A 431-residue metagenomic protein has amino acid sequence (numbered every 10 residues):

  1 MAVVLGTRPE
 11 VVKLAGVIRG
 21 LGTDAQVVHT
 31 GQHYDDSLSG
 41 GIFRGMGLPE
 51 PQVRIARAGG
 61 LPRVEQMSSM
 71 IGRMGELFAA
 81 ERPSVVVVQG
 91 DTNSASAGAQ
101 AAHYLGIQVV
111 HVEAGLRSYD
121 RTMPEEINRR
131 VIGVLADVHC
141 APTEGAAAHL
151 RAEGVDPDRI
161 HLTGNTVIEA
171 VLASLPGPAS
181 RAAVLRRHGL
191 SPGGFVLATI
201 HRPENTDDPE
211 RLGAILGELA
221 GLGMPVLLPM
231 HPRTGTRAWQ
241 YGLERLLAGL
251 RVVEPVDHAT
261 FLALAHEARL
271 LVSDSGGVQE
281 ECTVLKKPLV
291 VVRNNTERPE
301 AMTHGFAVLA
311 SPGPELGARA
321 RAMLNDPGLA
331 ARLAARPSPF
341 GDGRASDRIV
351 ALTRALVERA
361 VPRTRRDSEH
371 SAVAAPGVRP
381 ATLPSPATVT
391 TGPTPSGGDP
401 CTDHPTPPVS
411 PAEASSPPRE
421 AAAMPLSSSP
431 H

Functional and structural regions predicted by a protein language model:
A2-L5, V11-G20, I42, I55-D156: Active-site and donor-binding regions of nucleotide-sugar-utilizing enzymes
T30-S37, A58, L135-E210, A310: A nucleotide-sugar donor-handling region in carbohydrate enzymes
Q32, G40, L61, A179-E267 (+3 more regions): Donor-nucleotide binding loops and adjacent catalytic segments primarily of GT-B fold Leloir glycosyltransferases
H33-P49: N-terminal beta-loop-helix "entrance" segment that forms/cooperates in small-molecule cofactor or anionic ligand
M74, F78, A263-A268: Short alpha-helical donor nucleotide-sugar binding micro-motif in glycosyltransferases
V88-Q89, Q100, H111-V112, H139 (+1 more regions): A donor-sugar binding/catalytic signature common to diverse glycosyltransferases and related nucleotide-sugar
R298-M323, A334-R344: Change "using UDP/GDP/dTDP sugars" to "using nucleotide sugars
N325-V389, P395-D403, V409, R419-E420 (+1 more regions): C-terminal amphipathic helix plus adjacent low-complexity, charged tail appended to glycosyltransferase catalytic
